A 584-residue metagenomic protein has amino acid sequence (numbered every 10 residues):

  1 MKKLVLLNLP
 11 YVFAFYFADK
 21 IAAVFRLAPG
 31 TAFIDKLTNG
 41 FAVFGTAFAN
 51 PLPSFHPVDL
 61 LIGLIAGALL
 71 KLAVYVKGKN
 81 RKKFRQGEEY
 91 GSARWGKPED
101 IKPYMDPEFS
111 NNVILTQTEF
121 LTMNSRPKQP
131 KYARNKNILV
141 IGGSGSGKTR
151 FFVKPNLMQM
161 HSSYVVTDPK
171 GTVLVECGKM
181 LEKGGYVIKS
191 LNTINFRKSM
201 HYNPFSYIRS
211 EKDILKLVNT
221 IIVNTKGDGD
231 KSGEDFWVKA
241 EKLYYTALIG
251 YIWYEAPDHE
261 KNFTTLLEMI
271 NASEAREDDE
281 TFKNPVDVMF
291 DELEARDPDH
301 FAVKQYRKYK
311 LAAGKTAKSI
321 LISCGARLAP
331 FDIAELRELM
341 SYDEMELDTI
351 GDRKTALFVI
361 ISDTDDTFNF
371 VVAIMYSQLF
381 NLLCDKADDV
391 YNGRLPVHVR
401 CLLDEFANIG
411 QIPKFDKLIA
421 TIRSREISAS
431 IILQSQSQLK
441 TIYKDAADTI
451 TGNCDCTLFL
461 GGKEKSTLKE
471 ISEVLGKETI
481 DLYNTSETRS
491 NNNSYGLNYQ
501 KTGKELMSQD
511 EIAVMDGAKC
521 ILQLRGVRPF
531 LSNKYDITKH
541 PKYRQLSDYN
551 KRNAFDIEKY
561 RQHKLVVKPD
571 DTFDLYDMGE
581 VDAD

Functional and structural regions predicted by a protein language model:
M1-S146, R150-V153, R197, T488 (+1 more regions): Basic- and hydrophobic-enriched, low-structure N-terminal and domain-boundary segments that flank ATP-binding catalytic
V5-L7, T116, L433, M507 (+1 more regions): Compositionally biased amphipathic helical and low-complexity segments enriched in hydrophobic
F15, A23, R134-I427, I442 (+4 more regions): P-loop NTPase motor domains
V43-N50, V58-N112, E211-I221, M269-A272 (+3 more regions): Short alpha-helical interface patches
F109-L115, F370-Q378, I471: Conserved long hydrophobic alpha-helices within structured protein cores
L121-P127, K226-F236, D258, L482-K501: Low-complexity, polar-biased intrinsically disordered regions enriched in Pro/Ser/Thr/Gly
I419-I521: Conserved ATP-driven motor cores of ASCE-family P-loop NTPases powering translocation/secretion/packaging/pilus
